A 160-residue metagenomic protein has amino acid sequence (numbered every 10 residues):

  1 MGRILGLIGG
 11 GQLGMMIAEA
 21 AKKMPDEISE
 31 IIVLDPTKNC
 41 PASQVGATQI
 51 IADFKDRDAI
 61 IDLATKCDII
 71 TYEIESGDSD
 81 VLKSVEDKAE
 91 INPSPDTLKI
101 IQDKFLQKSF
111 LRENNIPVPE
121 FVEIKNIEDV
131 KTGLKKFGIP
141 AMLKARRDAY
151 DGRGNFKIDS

Functional and structural regions predicted by a protein language model:
M1-Q102, L106, E128: ATP-binding N-terminal substructure of ATP-dependent carboxylate-amine bond-forming enzymes
I100-S160: Active-site nucleotide/adenylate-binding loops and adjacent lid/helix of ATP-dependent enzymes
